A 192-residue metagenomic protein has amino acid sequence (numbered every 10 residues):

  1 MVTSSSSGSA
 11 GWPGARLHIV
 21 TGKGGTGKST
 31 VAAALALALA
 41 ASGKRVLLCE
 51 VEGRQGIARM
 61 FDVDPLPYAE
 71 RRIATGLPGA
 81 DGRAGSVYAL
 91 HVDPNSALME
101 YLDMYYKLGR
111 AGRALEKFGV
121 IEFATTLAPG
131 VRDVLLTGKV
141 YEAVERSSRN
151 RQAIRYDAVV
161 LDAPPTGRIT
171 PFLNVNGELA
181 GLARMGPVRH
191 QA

Functional and structural regions predicted by a protein language model:
V2-T21, T26, V31-A192: Flexible phosphate-sensing "switch/lid" loops adjacent to ATP/NTP-binding sites across phosphate-transfer
